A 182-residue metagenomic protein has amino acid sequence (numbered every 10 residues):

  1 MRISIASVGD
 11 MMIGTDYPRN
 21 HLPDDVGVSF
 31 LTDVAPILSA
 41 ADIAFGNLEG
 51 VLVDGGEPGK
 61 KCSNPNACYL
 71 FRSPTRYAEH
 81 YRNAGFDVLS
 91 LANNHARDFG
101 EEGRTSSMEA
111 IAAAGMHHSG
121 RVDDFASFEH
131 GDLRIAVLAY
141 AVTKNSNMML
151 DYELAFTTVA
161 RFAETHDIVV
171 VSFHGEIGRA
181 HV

Functional and structural regions predicted by a protein language model:
M1-H181: Acidic, metal/ion-coordinating pockets
